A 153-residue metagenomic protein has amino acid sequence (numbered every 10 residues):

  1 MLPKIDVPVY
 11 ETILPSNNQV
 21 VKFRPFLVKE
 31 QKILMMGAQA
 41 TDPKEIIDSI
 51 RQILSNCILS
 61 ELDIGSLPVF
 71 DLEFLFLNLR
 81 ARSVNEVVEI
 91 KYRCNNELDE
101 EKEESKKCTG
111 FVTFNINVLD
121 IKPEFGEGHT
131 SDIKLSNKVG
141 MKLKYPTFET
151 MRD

Functional and structural regions predicted by a protein language model:
M1-D153: Long C-terminal interaction/binding lobes of large macromolecular proteins
